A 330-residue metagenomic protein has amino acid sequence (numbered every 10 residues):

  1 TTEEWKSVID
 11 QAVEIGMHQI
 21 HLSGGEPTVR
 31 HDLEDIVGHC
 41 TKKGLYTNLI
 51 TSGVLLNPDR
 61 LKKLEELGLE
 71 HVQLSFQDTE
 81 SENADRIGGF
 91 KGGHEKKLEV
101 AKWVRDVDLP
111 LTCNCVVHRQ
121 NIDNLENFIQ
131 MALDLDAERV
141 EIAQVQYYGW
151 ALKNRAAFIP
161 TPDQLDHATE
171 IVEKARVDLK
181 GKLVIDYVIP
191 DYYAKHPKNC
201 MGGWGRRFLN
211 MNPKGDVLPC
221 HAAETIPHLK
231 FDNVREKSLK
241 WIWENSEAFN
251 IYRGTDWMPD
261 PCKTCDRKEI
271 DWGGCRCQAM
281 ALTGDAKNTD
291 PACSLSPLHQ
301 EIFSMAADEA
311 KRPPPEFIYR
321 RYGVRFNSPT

Functional and structural regions predicted by a protein language model:
T1-H71: Conserved alpha-helical substructure of the radical SAM core
H18, G205, P261: Exposed loop/turn and edge beta-strand positions of beta-sandwich/beta-sheet ligand-binding modules
S23-E26, I50-T51, F90, H118 (+1 more regions): A generic secondary-structure micro-motif detector that highlights 1-2 residue hydrophobic/ambivalent hotspots embedded
E26, L55, D78, Q146 (+2 more regions): Flexible, active-site-proximal loop/turn residues at the rims of small-molecule/cofactor binding pockets and catalytic
E26-P27, L55, A151, R207 (+1 more regions): Gly/Ser/Thr-rich beta-alpha loop segments that engage phosphate groups in nucleotides
R30, D59, E82-N83, I87 (+3 more regions): Residues that scaffold the ATP/ADP-binding catalytic core of kinase and kinase-like folds
Y46, K62-H71, S75-V217, A222-K237: Radical SAM enzyme [4Fe-4S]-AdoMet core and its adjacent flexible, acidic and glycine-rich loops/tails across
E224-T330: Flexible mid-to-C-terminal extensions adjoining Fe-S/redox cofactors in radical SAM and related proteins
